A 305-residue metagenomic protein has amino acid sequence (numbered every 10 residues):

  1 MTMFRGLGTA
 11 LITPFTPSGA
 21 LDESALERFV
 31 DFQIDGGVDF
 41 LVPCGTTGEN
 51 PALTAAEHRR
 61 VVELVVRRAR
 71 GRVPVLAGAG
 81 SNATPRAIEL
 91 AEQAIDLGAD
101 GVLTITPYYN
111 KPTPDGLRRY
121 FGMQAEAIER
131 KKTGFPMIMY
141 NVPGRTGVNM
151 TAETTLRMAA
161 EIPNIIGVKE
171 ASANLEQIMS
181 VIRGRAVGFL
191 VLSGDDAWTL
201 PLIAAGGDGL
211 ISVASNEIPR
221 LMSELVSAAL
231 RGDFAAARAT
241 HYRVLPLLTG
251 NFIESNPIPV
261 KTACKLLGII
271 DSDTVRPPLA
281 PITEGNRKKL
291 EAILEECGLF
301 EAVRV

Functional and structural regions predicted by a protein language model:
M1-M3, R304-V305: Basic/polar N-terminal segments that are highly enriched at the extreme N-terminus, encompassing both cleavable
T2-G147, R157: Active-site beta->alpha loop and helix N-cap motifs at the rims of alpha/beta catalytic domains
G8-T13, G36-V38, A214-V305: C-terminal alpha-helical cap/extension of soluble enzyme domains
P17, E23, A55, A152 (+2 more regions): Alpha-helix N-capping/helix-start residues
G19, V168, L290: Residue-level signature of catalytic and energy-coupling elements of molecular machines, predominantly ATP/GTP-dependent
L26, H58, V62, A87 (+7 more regions): A general structural signal for well-ordered alpha-helical segments in protein cores
E49-N50, N110-K111, N174, L200 (+2 more regions): Short secondary-structure capping/turn micro-motifs that flank functional sites
A127-F135, V142-F252: Catalytic alpha/beta core domains of metabolic enzymes, predominantly
